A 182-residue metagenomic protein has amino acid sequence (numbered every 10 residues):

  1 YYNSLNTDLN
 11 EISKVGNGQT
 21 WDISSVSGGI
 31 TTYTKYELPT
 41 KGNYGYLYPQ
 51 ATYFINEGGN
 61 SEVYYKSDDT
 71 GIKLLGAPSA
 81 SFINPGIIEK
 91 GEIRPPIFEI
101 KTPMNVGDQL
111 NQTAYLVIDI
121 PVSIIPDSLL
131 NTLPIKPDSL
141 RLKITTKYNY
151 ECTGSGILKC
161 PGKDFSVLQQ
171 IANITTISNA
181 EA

Functional and structural regions predicted by a protein language model:
Y1-A182: Conserved functional acidic sites
